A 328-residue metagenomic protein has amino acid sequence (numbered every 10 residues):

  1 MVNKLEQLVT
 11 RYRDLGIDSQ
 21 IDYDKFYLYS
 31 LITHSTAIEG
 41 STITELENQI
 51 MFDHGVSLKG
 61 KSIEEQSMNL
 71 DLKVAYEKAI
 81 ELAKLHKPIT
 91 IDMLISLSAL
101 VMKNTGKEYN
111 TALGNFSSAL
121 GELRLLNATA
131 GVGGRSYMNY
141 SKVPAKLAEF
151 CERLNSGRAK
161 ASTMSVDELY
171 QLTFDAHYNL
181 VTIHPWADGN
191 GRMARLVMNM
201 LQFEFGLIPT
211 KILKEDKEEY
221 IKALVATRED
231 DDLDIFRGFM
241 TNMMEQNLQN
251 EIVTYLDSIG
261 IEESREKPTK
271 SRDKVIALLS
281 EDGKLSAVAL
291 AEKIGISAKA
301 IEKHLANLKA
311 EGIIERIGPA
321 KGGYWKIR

Functional and structural regions predicted by a protein language model:
M1-D188, R192-R328: FIC/Doc superfamily catalytic core
